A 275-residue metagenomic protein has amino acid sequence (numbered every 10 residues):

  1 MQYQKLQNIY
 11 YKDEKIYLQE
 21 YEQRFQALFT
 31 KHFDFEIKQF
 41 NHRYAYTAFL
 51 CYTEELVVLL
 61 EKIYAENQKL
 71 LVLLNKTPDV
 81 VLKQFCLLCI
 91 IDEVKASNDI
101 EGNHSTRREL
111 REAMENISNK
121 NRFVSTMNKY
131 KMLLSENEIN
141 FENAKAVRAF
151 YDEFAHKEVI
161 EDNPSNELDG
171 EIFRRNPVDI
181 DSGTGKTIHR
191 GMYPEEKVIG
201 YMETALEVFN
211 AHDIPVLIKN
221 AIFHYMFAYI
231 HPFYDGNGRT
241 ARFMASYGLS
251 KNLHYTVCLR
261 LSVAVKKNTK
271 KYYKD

Functional and structural regions predicted by a protein language model:
M1-D275: FIC/Doc superfamily catalytic core
